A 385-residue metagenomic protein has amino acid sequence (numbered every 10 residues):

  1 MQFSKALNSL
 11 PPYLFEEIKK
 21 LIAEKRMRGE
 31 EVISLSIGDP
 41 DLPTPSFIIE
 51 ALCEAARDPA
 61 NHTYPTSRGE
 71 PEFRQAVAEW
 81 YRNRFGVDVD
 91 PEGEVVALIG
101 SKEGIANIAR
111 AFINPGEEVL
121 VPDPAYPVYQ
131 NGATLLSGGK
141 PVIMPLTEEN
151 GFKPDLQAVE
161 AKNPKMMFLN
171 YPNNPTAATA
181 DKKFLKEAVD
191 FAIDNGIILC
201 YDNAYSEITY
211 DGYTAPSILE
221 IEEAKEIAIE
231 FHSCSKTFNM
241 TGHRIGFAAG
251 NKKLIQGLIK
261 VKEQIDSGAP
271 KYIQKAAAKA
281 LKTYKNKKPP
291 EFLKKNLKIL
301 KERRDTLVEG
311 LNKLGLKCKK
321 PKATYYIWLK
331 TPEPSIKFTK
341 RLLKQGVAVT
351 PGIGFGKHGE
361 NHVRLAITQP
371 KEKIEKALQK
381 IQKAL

Functional and structural regions predicted by a protein language model:
F3, N8-L21, K25-E31, D39-A55 (+1 more regions): PLP-dependent class I/II
G29, G38, P59-A60, G69: Glycine-centered small-residue hotspots that permit tight backbone geometry or close packing
T44-P65, A76, N83: Glycine-rich phosphate-binding segment of PLP-dependent enzymes
Y64-I99: Conserved N-terminal alpha-helix of the aminotransferase class I/II PLP-enzyme fold
